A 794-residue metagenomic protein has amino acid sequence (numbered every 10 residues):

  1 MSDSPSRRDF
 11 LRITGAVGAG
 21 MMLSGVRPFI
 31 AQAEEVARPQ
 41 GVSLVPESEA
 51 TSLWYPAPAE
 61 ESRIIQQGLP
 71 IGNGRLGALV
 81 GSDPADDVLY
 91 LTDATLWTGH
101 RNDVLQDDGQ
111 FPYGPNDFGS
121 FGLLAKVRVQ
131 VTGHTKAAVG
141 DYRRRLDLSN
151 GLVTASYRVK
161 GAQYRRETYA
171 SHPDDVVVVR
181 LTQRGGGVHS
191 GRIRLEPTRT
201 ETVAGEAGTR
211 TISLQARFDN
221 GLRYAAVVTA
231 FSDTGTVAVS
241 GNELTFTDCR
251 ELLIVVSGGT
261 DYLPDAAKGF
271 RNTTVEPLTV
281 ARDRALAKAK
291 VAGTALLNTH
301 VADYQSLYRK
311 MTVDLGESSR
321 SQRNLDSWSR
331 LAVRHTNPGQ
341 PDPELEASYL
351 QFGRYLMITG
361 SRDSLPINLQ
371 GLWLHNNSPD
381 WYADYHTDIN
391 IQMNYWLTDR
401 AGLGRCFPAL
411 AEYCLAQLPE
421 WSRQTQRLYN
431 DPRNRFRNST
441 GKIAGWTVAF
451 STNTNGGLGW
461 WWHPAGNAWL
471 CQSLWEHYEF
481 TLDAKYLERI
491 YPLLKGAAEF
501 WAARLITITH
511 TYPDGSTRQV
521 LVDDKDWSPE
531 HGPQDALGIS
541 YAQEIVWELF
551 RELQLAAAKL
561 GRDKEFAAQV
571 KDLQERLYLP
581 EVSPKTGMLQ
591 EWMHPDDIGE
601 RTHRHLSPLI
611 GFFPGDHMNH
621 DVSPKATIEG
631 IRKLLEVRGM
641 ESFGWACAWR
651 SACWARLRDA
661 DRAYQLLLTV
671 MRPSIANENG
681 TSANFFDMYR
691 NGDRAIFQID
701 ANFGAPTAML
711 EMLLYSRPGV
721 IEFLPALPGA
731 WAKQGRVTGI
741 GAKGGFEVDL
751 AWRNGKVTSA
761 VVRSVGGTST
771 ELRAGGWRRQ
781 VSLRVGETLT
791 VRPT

Functional and structural regions predicted by a protein language model:
D3, D9-A31: N-terminal export signals
V36-L458, E476-Y478, K495, Q543 (+8 more regions): Aromatic-residue-lined binding/catalytic grooves and analogous aromatic/hydrophobic interfacial grooves in multimeric
S364-L372, R489, I506-D523, R562-Q569 (+1 more regions): Short, glycine/acidic-rich hinge or "gate" loops at secondary-structure transitions that mediate conformational
G371-Y382, A444-W460, D524-I539, S682-A695: Acidic/His metal-coordination segments adjacent to aromatic residues that form catalytic metal sites in metalloenzymes
I389-D399, H463-W475, Y541-R551, H605-D616 (+2 more regions): Well-ordered alpha-helical segments within folded domains of soluble proteins
A401, L474-R489, I508, L553-E565: Inter-helical turn/loop segments and adjacent helix faces that build the functional surface of alpha-helical bundle
W475-T481, K485-Y486, A497-T507, A567-E600 (+3 more regions): Non-catalytic carbohydrate-binding regions of carbohydrate-active enzymes
G496, F500-A556: Acidic/histidine-rich catalytic neighborhood
